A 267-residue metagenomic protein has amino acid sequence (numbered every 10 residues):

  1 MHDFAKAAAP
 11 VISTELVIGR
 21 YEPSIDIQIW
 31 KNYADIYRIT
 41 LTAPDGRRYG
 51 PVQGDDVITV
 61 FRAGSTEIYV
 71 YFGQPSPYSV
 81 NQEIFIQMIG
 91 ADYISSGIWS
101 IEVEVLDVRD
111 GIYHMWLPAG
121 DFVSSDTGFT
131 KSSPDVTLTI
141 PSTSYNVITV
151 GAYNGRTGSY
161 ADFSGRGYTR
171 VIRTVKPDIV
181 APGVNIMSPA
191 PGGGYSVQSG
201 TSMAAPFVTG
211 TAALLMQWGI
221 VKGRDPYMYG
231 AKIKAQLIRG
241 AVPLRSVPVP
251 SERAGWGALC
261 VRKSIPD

Functional and structural regions predicted by a protein language model:
M1-A34, G120-D126: Solvent-exposed, flexible loop/coil segments flanking beta-strands in beta-rich domains
R20-E22, W30-V57, A254-G255: Acidic, Ser/Thr/Pro-rich low-complexity intrinsically disordered segments
P23, A34-D35, T143-N146, T157 (+2 more regions): Subtilisin-like serine protease catalytic core
I25-I27, I36-R38, P44, G183-V249: Hydrolase catalytic cores
R47-Q53, A152-P206, V242, K263: Catalytic-core environment of secreted peptidases
T66-L106, H114-A119: Beta-sandwich interaction modules
D107-A152: C-terminal edge strands of extracellular/lumenal beta-sandwich accessory domains
S246-D267: C-terminal domain-closing interface element
